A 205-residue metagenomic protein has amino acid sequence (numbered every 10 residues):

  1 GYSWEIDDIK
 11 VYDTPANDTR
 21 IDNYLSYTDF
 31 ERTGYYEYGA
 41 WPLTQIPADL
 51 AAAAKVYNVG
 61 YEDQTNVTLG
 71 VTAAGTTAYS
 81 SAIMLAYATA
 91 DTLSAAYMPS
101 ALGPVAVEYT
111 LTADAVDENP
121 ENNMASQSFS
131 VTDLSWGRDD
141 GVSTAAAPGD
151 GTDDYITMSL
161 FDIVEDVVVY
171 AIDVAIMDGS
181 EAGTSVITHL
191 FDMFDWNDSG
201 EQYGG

Functional and structural regions predicted by a protein language model:
G1-T14, P120-N123: Extracellular carbohydrate recognition
K10, T68-T72, S185-F191: Beta-strand signatures of extracellular beta-sandwich domains
P15-A53, N122-W196: Beta-sheet-rich sandwich/jelly-roll-like modules and their strand-loop junctions
P42, K55-E62: Asparagine-centered strand-capping/turn motif at beta-strand->loop junctions
A54, V71, Y109-A113: Hydrophobic/tyrosine-rich beta-strand signature of extracellular beta-sandwich/beta-rich modules, prominently
Y79-L85, A95-M98, A147, S159 (+1 more regions): Beta-strand-rich interaction surfaces with strong enrichment in secreted/lumenal proteins
L85-T92, A101-G103, T110, D178-G205: Aromatic- and Gly/Pro-enriched, solvent-exposed loop/edge beta-strand patches characteristic of beta-rich domains
M98-V131: Terminal connector regions
